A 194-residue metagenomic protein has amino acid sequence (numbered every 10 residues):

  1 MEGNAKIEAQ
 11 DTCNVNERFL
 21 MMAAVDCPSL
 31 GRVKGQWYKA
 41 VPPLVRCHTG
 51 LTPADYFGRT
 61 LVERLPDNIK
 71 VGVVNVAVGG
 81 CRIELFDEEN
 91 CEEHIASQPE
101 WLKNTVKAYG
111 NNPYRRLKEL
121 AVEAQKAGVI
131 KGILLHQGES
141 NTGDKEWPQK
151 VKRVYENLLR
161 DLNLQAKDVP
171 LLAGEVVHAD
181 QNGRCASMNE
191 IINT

Functional and structural regions predicted by a protein language model:
M1-T194: Cell-envelope and extracellular/periplasmic
